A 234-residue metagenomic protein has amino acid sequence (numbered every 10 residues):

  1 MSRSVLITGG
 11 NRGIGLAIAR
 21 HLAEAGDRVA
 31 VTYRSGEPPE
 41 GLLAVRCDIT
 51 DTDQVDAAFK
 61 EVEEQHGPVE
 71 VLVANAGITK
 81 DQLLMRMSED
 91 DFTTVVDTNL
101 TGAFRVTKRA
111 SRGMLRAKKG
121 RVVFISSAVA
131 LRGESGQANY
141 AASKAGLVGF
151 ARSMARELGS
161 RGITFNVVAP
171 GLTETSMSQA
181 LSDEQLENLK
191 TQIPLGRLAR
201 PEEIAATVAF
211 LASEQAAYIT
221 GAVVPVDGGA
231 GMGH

Functional and structural regions predicted by a protein language model:
N11-R12: Conserved glycine-rich cofactor-binding loop
L83-L84, S88-V96, S178, L189: Substrate-binding pocket helix/loop in short-chain dehydrogenase/reductase
T107, S143, A151: Active-site helix of classical SDR
R112, R156-S160, A217: Alpha-helical segment proximal to the catalytic Tyr-Lys
S127: Residue(s) in the substrate-gating loop at a strand-loop-helix junction that position the organic substrate next
R132, A209, T220-H234: Short C-terminal tail/terminal secondary-structure segment of NAD(P)H-dependent dehydrogenase/reductase domains
I193-I204, Q215: A conserved structural motif in NAD(P)-dependent oxidoreductases
